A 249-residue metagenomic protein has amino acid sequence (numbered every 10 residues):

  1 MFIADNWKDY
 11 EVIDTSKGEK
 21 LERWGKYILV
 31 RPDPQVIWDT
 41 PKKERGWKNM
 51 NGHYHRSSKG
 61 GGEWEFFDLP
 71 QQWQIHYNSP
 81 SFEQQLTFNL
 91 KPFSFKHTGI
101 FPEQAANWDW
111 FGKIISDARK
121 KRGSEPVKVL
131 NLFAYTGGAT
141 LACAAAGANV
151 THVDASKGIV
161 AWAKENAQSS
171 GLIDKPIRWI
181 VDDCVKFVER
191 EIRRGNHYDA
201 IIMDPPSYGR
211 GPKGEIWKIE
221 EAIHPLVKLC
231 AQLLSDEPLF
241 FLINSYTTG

Functional and structural regions predicted by a protein language model:
W7-E22, L29-P102, D109: Non-catalytic substrate-recognition/targeting regions of SAM-dependent transferases
W38-D39, G214-G249: C-terminal substrate-binding/active-site "lid" region of AdoMet-derived donor-dependent transferases
P102-K121: Conserved alpha-helix/loop element of class I SAM-dependent methyltransferases that forms part of the SAM/SAH-binding
E125-Y135: Conserved class I S-adenosyl-L-methionine
T136-A148: Conserved SAM-binding loop of SAM-dependent methyltransferases across substrates and taxa, primarily the Class I
N149-D154: Conserved SAM-binding motif I beta-strand of class I
S156-I159, V181-C184, Y198-L229: Mobile active-site "lid"/loop adjacent to the S-adenosyl-L-methionine
S156-I202: S-adenosyl-L-methionine
